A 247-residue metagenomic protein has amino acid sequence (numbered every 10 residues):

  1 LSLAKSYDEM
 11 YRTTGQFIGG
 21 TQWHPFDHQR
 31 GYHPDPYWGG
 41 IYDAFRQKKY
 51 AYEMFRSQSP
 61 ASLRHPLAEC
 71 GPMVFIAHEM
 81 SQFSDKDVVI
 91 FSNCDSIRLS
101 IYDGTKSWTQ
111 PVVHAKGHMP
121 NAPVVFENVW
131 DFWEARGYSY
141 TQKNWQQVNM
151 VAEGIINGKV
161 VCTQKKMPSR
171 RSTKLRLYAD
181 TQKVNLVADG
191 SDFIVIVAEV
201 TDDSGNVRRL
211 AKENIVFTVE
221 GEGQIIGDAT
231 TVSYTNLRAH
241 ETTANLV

Functional and structural regions predicted by a protein language model:
L1-V160: Extended substrate-binding grooves/exosites of carbohydrate-active enzymes
M80-F83, V184-I194: Short, solvent-exposed loop/linker segments at the N-terminal edge of repeated beta-sheet extracellular domains
I90-S92, D192-R209: Beta-strand-rich structural segments
I97-T105, K212-G223: Extended low-complexity, serine/threonine- and proline-enriched intrinsically disordered segments
T109-H114, T218-T231: Short aromatic-acidic-glycine turn motif
K159-P168: Edge beta-strands of extracellular beta-sandwich domains
R170-V187: Low-complexity, acidic Ser/Thr/Pro/Gly-rich terminal tails and inter-domain linkers that flank the onset of structured
T235-T242: Conserved small/polar residues in nucleotide/adenosyl-binding loops
